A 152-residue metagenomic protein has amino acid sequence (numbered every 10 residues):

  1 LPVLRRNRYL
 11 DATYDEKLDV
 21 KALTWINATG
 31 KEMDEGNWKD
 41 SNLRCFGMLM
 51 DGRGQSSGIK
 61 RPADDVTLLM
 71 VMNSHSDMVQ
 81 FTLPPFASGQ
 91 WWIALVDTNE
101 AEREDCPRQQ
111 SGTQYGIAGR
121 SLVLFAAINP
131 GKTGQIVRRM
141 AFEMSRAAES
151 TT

Functional and structural regions predicted by a protein language model:
L1-T152: Carbohydrate-interacting/catalytic domains
